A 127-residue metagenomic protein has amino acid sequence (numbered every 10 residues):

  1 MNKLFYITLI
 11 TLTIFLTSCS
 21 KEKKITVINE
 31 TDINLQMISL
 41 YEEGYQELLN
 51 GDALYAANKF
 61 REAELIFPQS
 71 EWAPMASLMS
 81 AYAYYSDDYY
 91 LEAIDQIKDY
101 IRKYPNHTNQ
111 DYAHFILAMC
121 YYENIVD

Functional and structural regions predicted by a protein language model:
N2-I10: Sec-dependent signal peptide recognition, specifically the positively charged N-region followed immediately by
Y6, F15-D127: Acidic, polar-rich low-complexity tracts and alpha-helical solenoid repeat scaffolds
